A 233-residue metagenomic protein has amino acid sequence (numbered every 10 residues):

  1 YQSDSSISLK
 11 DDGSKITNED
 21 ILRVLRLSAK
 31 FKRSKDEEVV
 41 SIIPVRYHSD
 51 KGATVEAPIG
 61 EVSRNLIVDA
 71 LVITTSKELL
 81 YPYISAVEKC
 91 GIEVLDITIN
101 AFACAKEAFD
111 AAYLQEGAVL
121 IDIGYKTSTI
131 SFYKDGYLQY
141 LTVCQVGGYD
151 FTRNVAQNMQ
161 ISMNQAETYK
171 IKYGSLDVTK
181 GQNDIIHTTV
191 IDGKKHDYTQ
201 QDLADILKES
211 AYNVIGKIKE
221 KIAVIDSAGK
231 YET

Functional and structural regions predicted by a protein language model:
Y1-A118, Y137-Q139, L176-A204, I225-A228: Nucleotide/phosphate-binding catalytic cleft detector across ATP-hydrolyzing and phosphate-transferring enzymes
V87, V155, I218: Residue-level signature of catalytic and energy-coupling elements of molecular machines, predominantly ATP/GTP-dependent
A111-V178: Acidic, glycine-rich loop-and-beta core segments that form the ion-binding/anion-interacting portion of active sites
S210-K219: A general structural motif
K219-E232: Phosphate/pyrophosphate-binding loops at sites that engage ATP/ADP/AMP, CoA/4′-phosphopantetheine, polyphosphate
